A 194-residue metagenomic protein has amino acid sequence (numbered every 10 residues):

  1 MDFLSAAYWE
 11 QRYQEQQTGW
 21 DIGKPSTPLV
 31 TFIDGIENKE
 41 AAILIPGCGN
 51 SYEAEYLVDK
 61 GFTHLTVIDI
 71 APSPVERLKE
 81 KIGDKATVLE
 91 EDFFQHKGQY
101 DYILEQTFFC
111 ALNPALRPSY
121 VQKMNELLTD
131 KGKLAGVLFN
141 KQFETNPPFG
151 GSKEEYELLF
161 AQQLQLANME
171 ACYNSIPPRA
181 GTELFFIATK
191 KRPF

Functional and structural regions predicted by a protein language model:
M1-G98, L112-F194: Class I (Rossmann-like) S-adenosyl-L-methionine-dependent methyltransferase catalytic domain, capturing the SAM-binding
D101: Conserved acidic residues
L104: A conserved beta-strand element that flanks and buttresses the S-adenosyl-L-methionine
T107, A111: Short catalytic micro-motifs in class I SAM-dependent methyltransferases
